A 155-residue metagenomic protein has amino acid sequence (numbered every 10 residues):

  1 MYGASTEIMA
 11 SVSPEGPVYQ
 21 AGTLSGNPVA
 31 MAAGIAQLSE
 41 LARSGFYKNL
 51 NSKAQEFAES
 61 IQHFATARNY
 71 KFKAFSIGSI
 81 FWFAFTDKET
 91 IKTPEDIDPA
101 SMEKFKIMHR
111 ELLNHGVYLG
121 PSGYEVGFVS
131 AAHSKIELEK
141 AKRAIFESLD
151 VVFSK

Functional and structural regions predicted by a protein language model:
M1-K155: Conserved N-terminal phosphate-binding loop of PLP-dependent enzymes in the Aspartate aminotransferase
